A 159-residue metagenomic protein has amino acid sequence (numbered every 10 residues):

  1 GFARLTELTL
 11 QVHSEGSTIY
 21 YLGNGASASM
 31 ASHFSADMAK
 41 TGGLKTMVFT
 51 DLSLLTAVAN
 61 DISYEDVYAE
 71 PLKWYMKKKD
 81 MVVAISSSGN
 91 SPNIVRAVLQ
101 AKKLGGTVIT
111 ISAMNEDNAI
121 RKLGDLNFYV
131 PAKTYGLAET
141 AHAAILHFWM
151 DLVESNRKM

Functional and structural regions predicted by a protein language model:
E7-M76: Glycine-rich, small/polar surface segments that engage phosphate groups of diverse ligands
S27-H33, N90-A97: Short glycine/serine/threonine-rich phosphate/pyrophosphate-binding segments that cradle anionic phosphate groups
A39, V98-K102: Surface-exposed amphipathic alpha-helices with a cationic face
T50, S86, S112, F128-G136: Short beta->alpha connector loops at strand-helix junctions that form conserved, small/polar/Pro-enriched
V82, G136-M159: A charged, well-structured terminal subsegment
V82, V108, N127-F128: Short, well-ordered beta-strand core segments
A101-T110: Short beta-strand/loop segments at the ligand-binding rim of alpha/beta enzyme cores
I111-G124: Short, glycine/polar-rich helix-capping loops at beta-to-alpha or helix-loop-helix junctions that flank or form
